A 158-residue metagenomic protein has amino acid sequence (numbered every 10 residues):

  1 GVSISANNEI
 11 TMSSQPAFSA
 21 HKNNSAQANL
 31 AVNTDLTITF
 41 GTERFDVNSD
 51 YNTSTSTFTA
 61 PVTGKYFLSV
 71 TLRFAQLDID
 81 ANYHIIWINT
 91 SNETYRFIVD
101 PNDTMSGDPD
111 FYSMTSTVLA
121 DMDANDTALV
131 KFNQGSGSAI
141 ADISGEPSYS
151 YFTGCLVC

Functional and structural regions predicted by a protein language model:
N7-C158: Extracellular jelly-roll beta-sandwich "head" domains, especially the C-terminal globular C1q domain
